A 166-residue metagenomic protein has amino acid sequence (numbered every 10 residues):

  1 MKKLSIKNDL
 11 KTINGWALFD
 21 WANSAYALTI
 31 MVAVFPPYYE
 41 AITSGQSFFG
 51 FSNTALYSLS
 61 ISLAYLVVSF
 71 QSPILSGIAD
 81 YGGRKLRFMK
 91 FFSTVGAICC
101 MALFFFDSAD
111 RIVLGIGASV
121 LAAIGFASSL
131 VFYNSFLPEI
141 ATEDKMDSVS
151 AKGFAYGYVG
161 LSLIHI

Functional and structural regions predicted by a protein language model:
K7-Y65: Helix-loop boundary and gating motifs at the non-cytosolic
I42, Y81-G82, F136-I140: Helix-to-coil boundary motifs at intracellular loop junctions of multi-pass secondary transporters
Y65-P73: Residue-level signature of mid-helix packing/kink "hotspots" within the transmembrane helices of 12-pass Major
A79-S93: Cytoplasmic membrane-interface "Motif A"-like loop-to-helix N-cap segments of 12-TM Major Facilitator Superfamily
T94-A109: C-terminal ends and interior cores of transmembrane alpha-helices in multi-pass membrane transporters/permeases
C99, R111-S129: Hydrophobic core of transmembrane alpha-helices in multi-pass small-molecule transporters, especially MFS/SLC-type
F126-A155: Cytoplasmic helix-loop-helix junction between adjacent transmembrane helices in 12-TM secondary transporters
I164-I166: Conserved small/polar residues in nucleotide/adenosyl-binding loops
